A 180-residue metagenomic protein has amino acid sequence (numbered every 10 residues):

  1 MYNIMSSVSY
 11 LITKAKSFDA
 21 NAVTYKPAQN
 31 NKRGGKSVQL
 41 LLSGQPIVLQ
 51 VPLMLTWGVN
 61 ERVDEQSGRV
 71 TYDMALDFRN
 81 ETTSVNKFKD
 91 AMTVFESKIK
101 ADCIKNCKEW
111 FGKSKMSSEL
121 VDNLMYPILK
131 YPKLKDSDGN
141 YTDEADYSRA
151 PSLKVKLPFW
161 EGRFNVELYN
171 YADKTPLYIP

Functional and structural regions predicted by a protein language model:
Y2-K154, F159: OB-fold ssDNA-binding interfaces and closely related basic DNA-contact patches used across DNA replication/repair
G162-N165: Eukaryotic short linear interaction motifs
Y169-P180: Short nucleic-acid-contacting surface segments enriched for D/E, G, S/T with interspersed K/R
